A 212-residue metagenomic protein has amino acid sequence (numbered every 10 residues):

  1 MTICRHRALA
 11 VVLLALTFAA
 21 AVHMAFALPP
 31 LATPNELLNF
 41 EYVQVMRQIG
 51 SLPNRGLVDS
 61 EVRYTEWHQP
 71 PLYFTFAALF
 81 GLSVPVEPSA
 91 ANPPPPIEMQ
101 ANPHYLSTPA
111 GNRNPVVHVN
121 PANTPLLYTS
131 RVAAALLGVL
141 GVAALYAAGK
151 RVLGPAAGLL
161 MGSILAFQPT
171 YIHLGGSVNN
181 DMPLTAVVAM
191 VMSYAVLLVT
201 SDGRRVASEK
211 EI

Functional and structural regions predicted by a protein language model:
M1-R5, K150-V152, V196-I212: Membrane-interface junctions at the ends of membrane-embedded or membrane-associated helices
H6-L37, Q48-R63, V86-A90: Transmembrane signal-anchor helices characteristic of membrane glycosylation enzymes that use polyprenol
A8-A10, A90-A91, I97-V117, P121 (+2 more regions): Transmembrane-helix signature of polytopic, membrane-embedded enzymes that assemble or transfer cell-envelope glycans
L16-T17, M161-A166, S193: Short helix- or helix-capping micro-motifs that position conserved polar/aromatic residues at function-defining sites
N39, V45, G138, N180 (+1 more regions): Hydrophobic core segments of transmembrane alpha-helices in multi-pass, intramembrane catalytic enzymes
V45-A133: Interfacial juxtamembrane loops and adjacent helix segments that form the catalytic/substrate-binding surfaces
A143-A147, P183-G203: Specific aromatic-rich, kink-prone transmembrane helix
T170-P183: Short acidic/glycine- and proline-prone juxtamembrane loop motifs at membrane-interface regions of multi-pass membrane
